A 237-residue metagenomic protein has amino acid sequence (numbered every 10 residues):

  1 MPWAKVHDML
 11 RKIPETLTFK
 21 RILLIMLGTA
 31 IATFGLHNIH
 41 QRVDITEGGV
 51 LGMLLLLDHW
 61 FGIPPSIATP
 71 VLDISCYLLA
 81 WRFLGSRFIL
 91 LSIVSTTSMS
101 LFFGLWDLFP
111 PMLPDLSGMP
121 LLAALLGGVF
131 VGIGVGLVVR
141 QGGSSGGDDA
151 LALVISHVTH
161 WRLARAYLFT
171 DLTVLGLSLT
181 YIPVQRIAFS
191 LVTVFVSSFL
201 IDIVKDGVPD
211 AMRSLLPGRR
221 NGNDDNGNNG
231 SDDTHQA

Functional and structural regions predicted by a protein language model:
P2-D224, N228, D232-Q236: Core subunits and conserved enzymes of cellular information-processing and envelope-translocation systems across
